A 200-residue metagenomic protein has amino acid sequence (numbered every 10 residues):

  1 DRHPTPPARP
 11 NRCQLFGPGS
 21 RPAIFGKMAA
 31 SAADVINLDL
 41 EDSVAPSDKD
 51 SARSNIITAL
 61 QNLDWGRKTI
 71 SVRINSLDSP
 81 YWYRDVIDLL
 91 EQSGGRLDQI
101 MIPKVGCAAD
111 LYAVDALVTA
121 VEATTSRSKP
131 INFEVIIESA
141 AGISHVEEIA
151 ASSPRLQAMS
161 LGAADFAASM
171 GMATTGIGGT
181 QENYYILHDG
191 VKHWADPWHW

Functional and structural regions predicted by a protein language model:
D1-W200: Expand to "…catalyze enediolate/carbanion chemistry for C-C bond making/breaking, isomerization, decarboxylation
